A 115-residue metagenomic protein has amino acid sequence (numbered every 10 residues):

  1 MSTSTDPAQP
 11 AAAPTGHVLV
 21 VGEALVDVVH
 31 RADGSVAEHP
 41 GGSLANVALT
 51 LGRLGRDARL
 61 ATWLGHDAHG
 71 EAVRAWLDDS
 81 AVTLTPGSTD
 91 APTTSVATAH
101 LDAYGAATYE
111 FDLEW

Functional and structural regions predicted by a protein language model:
M1-S35: Positively charged, low-complexity intrinsically disordered leader regions
P10-A11, T50, D90: Short secondary-structure boundary/capping segments within folded domains
A13, H39-G42, A91-T93: A generic fold-level signal
H17, V36-A37, G65, H100: Short, flexible coil/turn micro-motifs enriched in small/turn-prone residues
V18, L44-A48, G70, S95: A general structural signal for well-ordered alpha-helical segments in protein cores
V20, H39-P40, W63, A68: Short glycine/serine/threonine-biased micro-segments
V28, D57-W115: Conserved N-terminal subdomain of the carbohydrate kinase-like
G34-G52: Short catalytic helix/loop segments, enriched in acidic residues and glycine and frequently bearing histidine
